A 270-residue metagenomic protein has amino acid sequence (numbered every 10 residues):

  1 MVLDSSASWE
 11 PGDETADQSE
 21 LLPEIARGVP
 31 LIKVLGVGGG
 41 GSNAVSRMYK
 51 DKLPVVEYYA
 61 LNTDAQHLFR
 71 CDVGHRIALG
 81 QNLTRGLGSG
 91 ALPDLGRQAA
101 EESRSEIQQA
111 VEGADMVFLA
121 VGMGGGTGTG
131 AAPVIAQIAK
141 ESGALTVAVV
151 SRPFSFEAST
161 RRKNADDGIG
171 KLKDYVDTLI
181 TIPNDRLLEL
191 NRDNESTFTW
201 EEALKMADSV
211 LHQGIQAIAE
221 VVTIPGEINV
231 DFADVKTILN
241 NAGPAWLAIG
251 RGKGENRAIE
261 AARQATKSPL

Functional and structural regions predicted by a protein language model:
M1-L270: Tubulin/FtsZ superfamily GTPase core signature
